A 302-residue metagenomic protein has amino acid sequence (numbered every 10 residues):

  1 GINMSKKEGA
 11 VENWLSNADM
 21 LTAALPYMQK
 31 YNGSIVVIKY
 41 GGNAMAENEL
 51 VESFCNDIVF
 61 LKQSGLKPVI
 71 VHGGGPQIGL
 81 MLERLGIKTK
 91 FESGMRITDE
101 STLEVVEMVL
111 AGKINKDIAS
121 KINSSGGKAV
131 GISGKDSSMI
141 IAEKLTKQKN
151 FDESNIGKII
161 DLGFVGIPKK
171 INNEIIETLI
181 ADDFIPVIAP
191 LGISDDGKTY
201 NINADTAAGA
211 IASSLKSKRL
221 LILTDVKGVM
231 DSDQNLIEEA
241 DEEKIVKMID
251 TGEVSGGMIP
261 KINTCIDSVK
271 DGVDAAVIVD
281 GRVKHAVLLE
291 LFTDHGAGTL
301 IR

Functional and structural regions predicted by a protein language model:
G1-R282, L289, H295: Nucleotide/pyrophosphate-binding catalytic subdomain
A297-R302: Long, charged amphipathic helices and adjacent flexible linkers at domain junctions
